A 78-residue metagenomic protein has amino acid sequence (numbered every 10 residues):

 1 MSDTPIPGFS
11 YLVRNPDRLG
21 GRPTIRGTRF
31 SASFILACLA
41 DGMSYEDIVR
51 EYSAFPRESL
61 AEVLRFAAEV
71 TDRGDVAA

Functional and structural regions predicted by a protein language model:
S2, I6-E46: A short, structured beta-strand/loop element
F30-A78: Long, charge-rich, low-complexity alpha-helical segments
